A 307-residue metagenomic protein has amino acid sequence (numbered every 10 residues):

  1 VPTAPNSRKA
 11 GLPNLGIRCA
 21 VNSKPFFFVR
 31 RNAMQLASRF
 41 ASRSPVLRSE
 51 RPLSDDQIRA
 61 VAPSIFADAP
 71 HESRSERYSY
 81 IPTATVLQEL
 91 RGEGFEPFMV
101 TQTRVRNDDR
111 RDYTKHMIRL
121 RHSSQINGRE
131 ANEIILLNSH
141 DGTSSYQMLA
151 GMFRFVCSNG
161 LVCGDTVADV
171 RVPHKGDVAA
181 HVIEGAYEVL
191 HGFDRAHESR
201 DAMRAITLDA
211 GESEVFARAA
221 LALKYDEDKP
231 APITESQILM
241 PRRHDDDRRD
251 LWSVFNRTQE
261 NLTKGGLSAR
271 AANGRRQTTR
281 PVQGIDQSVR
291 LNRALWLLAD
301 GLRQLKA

Functional and structural regions predicted by a protein language model:
P2-A4, S23: Intrinsically disordered, low-complexity segments enriched in serine/proline and basic residues
G11-I17, V86, L297, Q304: Acidic/proline-rich low-complexity IDRs
P13-A33: Short, Lys/Arg-enriched N-terminal segments with co-localized hydrophobic residues within the first ~10-30 amino acids
C19, N32, Q57, R91-G94 (+1 more regions): Generic low-complexity, intrinsically disordered sequence content enriched in small uncharged/hydrophobic residues
M34-A84, Q88, F98, D109-R110 (+4 more regions): Feature for intrinsically disordered/low-complexity regulatory segments and propeptides
M34-F40, S124-G128, H140-T143, M152-A307: Intrinsically disordered, low-complexity regions enriched in serine/threonine
Y80-Q88, G92-S145: Amphipathic, interaction-prone secondary-structure segments
